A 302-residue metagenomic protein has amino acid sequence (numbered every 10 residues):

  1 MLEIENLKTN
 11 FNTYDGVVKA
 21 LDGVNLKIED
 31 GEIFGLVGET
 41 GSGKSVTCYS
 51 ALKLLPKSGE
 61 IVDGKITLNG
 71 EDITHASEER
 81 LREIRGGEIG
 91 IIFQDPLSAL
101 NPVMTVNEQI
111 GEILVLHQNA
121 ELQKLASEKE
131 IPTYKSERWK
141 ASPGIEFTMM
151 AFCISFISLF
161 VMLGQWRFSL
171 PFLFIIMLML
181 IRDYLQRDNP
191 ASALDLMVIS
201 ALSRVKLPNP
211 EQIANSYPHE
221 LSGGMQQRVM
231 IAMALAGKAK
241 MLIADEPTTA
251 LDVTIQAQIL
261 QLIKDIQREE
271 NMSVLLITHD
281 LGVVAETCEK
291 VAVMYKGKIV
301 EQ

Functional and structural regions predicted by a protein language model:
V37-E39: The feature captures the beta-strand-to-loop junction immediately N-terminal to the Walker
I61-D72, S127, I199: Conserved ABC transporter NBD signature motif
A126, S192-L207, A214-N215: ABC ATPase nucleotide-binding domain helical subdomain, centered on the C-loop/LSGGQ "ABC signature"
Y217-L221, M225: Conserved ABC ATPase signature
A236-K240: A short, proline-enriched helix->beta-strand linker immediately N-terminal to the Walker B motif in ABC-type P-loop
P247, L251, I255-Q302: P-loop NTP-binding/switch modules centered on Walker-like glycine-rich loops
